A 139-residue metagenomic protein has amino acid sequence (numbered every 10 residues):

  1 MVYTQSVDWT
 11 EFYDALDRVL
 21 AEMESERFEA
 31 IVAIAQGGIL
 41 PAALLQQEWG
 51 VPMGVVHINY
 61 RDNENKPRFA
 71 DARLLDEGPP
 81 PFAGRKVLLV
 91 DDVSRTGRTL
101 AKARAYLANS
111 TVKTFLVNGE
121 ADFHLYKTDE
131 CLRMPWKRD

Functional and structural regions predicted by a protein language model:
M1-D139: PRPP-associated nucleotide enzymes
